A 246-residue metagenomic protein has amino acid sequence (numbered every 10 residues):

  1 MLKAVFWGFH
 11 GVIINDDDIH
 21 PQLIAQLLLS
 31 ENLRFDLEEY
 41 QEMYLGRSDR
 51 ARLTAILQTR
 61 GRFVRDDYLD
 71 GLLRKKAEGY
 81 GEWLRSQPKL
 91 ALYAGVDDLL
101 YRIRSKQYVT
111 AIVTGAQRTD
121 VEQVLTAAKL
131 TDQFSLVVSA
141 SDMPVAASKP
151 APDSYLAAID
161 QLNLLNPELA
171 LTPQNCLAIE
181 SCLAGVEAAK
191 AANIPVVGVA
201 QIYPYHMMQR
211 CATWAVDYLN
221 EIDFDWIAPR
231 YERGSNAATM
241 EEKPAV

Functional and structural regions predicted by a protein language model:
M1-K3, Y101, R118, Q123-V246: Asp-based, Mg2+/Mn2+-dependent phosphohydrolase catalytic module
L2-D97, Y101-K106, T119: N-terminal helical cap/lid subdomain that shapes the substrate entry/recognition surface in HAD-like hydrolases
V12, T114-A116, A200: Conserved phosphate-coupling serine/threonine residues in phosphotransfer and NTP-handling enzymes
I13, T110, A178: Conserved SAM-binding loop
R34, V109, P195: Residue-level detector of anion-binding/catalytic polar loops
R47, K106-Q107, Q133, C211: Structured helix-beta-strand junction loops
S86-A91, G115, A192-P195: Short, flexible loop segments at the rims of nucleotide/cofactor-binding pockets, characterized by
L92, V113, A147: Residue-level marker of regulatory loop/turn positions in helix-turn-helix DNA-binding domains and in histidine
